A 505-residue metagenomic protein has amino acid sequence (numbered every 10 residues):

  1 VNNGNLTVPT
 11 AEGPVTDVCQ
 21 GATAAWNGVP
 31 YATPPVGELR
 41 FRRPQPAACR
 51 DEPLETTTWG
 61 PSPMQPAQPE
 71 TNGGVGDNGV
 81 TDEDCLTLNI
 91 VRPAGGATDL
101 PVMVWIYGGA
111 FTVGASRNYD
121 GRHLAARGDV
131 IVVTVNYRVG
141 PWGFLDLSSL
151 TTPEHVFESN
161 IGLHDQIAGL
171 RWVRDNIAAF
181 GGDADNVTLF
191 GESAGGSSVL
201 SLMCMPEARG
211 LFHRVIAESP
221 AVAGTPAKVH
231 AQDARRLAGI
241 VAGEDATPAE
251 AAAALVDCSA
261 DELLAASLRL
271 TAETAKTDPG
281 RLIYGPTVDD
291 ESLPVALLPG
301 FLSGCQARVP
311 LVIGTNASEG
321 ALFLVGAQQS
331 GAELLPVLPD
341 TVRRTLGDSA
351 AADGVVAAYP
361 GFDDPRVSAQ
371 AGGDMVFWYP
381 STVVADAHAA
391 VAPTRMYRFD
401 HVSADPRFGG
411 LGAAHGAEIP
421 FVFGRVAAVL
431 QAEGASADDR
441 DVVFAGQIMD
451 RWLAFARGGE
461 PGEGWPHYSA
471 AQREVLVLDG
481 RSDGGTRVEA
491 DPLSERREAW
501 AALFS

Functional and structural regions predicted by a protein language model:
V1-N160, L430-R451, A456-E463, R481-G484 (+1 more regions): Non-catalytic accessory segments of hydrolases
A24, E83-L86, H164-I167, R171 (+7 more regions): A structural signal for well-ordered alpha-helical segments within the folded catalytic domains of diverse enzymes
Y31-A32, G140, A317-G320, H401-A404 (+1 more regions): Short, solvent-exposed loop/turn segments at secondary-structure junctions
M64-P66, V325, W378-S505: Mobile gating loops/cap/lid regions near enzyme active sites that modulate substrate access
Q68-A252, P299-G326, G459: Serine-hydrolase-like catalytic core of hydrolytic proteins
D175, R209, E218-T341, R366-A387: Substrate-access "cap/lid" subdomains that shape and gate the entrance to catalytic or ligand-binding pockets
T315, L346-A389, R395-H401: Alpha/beta-hydrolase fold catalytic core
